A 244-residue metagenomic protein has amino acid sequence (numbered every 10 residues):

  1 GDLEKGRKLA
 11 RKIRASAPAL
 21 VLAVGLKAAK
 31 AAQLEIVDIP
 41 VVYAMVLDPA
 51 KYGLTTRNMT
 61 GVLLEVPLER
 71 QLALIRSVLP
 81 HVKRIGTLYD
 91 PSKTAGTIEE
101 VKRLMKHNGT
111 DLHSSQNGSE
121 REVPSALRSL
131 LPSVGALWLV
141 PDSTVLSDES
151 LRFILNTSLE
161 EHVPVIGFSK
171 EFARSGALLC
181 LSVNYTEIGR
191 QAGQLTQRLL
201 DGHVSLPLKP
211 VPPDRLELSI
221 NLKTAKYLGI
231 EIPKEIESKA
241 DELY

Functional and structural regions predicted by a protein language model:
G1-Y244: Short hydrophobic alpha-helices and adjacent helix-cap/hinge residues
